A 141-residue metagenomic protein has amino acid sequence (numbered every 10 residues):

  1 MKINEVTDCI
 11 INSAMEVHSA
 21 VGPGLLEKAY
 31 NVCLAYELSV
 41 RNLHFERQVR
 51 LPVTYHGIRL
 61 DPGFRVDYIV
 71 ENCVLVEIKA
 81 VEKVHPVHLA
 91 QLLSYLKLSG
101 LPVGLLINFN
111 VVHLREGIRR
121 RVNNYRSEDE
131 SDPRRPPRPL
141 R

Functional and structural regions predicted by a protein language model:
M1-A20: Interdomain/boundary linker segments immediately adjacent to catalytic/signaling cores
M1-K2, N124-R141: Intrinsic disorder/low-complexity segments
G22, V66-V84, Y95: Conserved catalytic cores of phosphodiester-cleaving nucleases, focusing on short active-site segments
P23-Y30: Hot-dog-fold acyl-thioester-processing enzymes
V32, G63, I69-V70, Y125: N-terminal, polar/charged subdomain of small-to-medium soluble alpha/beta proteins
S39-H56: A short acidic/basic microdomain associated with nuclease active sites
K79-E130: Nucleic-acid nuclease catalytic cores
